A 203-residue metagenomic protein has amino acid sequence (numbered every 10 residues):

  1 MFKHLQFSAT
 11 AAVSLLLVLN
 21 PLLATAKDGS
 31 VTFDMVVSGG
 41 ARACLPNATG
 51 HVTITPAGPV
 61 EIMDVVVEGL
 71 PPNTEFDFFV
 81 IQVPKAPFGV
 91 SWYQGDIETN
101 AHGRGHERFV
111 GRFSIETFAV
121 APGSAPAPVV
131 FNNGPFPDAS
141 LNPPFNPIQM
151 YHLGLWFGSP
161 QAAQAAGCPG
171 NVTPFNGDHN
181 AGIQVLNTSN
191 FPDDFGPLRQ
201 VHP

Functional and structural regions predicted by a protein language model:
F2-A11: Bacterial N-terminal signal peptides that target proteins for export
T10-N20: Bacterial N-terminal signal peptides
A24-P203: N-terminal leader/targeting pre-sequences
